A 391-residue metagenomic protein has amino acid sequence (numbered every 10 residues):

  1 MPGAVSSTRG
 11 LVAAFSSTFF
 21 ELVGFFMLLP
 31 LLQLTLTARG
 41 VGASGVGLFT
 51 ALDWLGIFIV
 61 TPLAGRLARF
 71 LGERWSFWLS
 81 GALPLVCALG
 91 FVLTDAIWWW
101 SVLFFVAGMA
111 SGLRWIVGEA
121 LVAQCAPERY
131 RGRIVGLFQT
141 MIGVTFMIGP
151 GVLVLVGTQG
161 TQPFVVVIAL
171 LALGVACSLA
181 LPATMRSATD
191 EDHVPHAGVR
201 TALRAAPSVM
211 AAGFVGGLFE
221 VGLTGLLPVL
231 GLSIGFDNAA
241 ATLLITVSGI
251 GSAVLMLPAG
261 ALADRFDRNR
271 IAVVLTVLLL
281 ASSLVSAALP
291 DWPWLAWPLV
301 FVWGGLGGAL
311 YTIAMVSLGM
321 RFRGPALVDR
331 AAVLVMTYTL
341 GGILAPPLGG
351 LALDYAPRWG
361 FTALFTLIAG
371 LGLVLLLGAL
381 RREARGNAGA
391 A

Functional and structural regions predicted by a protein language model:
V5-W54, V209-A212, E220-L230, I234 (+1 more regions): Helix-loop boundary and gating motifs at the non-cytosolic
V60-G72, G157, L255-D267, L353: Helix-to-loop junctions at the C-terminal end of transmembrane segments in multipass secondary transporters
S76-L89, R270-L284, T366: Structural signature of the two symmetry-related core transmembrane helices
F105-T140: Cytoplasmic helix-loop-helix junction between adjacent transmembrane helices in 12-TM secondary transporters
L113-A126, G308-F322: Intracellular juxtamembrane helix-capping segments at the cytosolic ends of symmetry-related transmembrane helices
F164-A180, T362-L377: Symmetry-related core transmembrane helices of the 12-TM Major Facilitator Superfamily/SLC fold
N269-Y311: C-terminal transmembrane helical hairpin of 12-TM major facilitator-type secondary transporters
P325-L353: A late C-terminal transmembrane helix in Major Facilitator Superfamily
